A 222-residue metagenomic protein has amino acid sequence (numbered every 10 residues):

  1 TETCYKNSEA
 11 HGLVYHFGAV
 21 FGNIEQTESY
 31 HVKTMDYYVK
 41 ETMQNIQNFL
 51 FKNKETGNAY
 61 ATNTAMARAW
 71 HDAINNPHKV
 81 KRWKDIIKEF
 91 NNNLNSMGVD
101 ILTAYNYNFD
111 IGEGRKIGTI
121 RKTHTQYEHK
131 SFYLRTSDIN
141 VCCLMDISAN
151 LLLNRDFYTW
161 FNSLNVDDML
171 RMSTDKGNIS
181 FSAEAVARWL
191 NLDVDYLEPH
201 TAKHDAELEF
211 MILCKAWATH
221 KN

Functional and structural regions predicted by a protein language model:
T1-T119: Conserved non-catalytic scaffold segment of RNase H-like nuclease domains
T1-Y5, D146, L208: Short, glycine/acidic-enriched loop or turn micro-motifs at the edges of active sites
Y30-K33, S131-L152: A short, structured active-site edge motif that brings together acidic residues
A73-P77, Y127, F132-L134, D193-L197: Short, polar/flexible loop-turn hinges at active-site or ligand-entry regions and domain interfaces
G98-N108, G112-E113, N165-N222: Acidic, Mg2+-coordinating catalytic module of metal-dependent nucleases/exonucleases that use a two-metal-ion mechanism
N108-C142: Substrate-recognition/cap helix-loop segment adjacent to the acidic, metal-dependent catalytic center of Asp-based
C142-T174: Short alpha-helix plus adjacent loop in nuclease-associated cores
